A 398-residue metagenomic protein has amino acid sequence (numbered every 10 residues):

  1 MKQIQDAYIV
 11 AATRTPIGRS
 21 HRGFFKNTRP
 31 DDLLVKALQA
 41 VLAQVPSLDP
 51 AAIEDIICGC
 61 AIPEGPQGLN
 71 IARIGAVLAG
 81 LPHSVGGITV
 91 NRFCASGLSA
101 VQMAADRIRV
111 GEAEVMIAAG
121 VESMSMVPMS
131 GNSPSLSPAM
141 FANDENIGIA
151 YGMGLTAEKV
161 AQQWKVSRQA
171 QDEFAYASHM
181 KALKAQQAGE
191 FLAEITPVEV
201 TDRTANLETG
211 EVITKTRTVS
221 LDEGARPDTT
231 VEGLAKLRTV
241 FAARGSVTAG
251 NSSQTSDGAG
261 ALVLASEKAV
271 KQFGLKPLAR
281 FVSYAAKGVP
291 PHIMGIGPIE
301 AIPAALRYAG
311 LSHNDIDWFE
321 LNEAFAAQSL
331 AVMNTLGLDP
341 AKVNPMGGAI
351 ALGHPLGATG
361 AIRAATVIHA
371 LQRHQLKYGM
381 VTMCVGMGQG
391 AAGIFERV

Functional and structural regions predicted by a protein language model:
M1-P30, T229-I296, E300, R307 (+3 more regions): Condensing-enzyme catalytic core mediating Claisen C-C bond formation in acyl metabolism
K2-A61, G65-G75, A79, K159-R168 (+5 more regions): Conserved active-site "lid/cap" helical segment
R14, N27, D31, K36 (+5 more regions): N-terminal extracellular/periplasmic Venus flytrap/periplasmic-binding protein-like
C58, F191-E194, V282-A351: Active-site pocket-lining segment
C60-E114, G148-L155, D228-Q254, T335-R363 (+2 more regions): Conserved catalytic cysteine-centered active-site region of acyl-thioester-dependent Claisen-condensing enzymes
V90-E122, A161-F191, A261-K268, M333 (+2 more regions): Active-site-proximal alpha-helical scaffold in enzymes
V110-Q163: Flexible glycine-/small-residue-enriched beta->alpha junction loops that bind anionic phosphate/pyrophosphate groups
